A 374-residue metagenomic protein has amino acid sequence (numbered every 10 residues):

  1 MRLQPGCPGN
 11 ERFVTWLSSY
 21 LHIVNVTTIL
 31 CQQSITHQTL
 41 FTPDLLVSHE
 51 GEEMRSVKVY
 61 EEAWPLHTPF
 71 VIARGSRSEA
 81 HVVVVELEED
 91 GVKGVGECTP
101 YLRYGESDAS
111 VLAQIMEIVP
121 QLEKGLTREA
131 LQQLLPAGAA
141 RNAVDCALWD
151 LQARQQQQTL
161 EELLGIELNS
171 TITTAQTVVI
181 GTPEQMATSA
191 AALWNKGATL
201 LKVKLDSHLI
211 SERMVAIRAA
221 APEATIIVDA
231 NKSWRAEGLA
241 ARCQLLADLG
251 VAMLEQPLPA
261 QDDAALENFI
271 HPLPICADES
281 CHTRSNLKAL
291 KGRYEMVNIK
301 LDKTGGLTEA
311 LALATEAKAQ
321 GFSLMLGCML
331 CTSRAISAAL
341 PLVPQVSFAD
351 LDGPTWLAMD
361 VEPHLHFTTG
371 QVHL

Functional and structural regions predicted by a protein language model:
N10-E11, N25, T36, D44 (+1 more regions): Intrinsically disordered, low-complexity polyampholyte segments enriched for Lys and acidic residues
F41, H49-I226, N231-A240, Q244-D248 (+1 more regions): N-terminal capping/lid subdomain adjacent to the active-site entrance of alpha/beta enzymes
V203, H208-M329, S333-V343, A358-F367: Catalytic core of soluble alpha/beta enzymes
S347-D350: Short helix/strand-capping turn motifs
